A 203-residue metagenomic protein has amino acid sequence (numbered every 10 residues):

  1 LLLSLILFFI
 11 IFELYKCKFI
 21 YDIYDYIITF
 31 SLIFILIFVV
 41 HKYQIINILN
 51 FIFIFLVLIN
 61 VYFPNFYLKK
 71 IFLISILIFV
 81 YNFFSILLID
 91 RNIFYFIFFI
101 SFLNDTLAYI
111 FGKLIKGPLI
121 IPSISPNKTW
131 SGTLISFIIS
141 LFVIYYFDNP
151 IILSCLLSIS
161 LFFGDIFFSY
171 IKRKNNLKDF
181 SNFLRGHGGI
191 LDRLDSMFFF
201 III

Functional and structural regions predicted by a protein language model:
L1-N127, T133-S158: Membrane-embedded alpha-helical bundles of polytopic integral membrane proteins
L103, F163-G164: Residue-level preference for nonpolar/small residues embedded in alpha-helices
T106-K128, F167-G189: Cytosolic, membrane-interface loops and tails of multi-pass inner-membrane proteins
L153-L156, G164-F168: Short amphipathic alpha-helical surface patches that serve as generic macromolecular interface elements
I159-F163, I190-L194: Hydrophobic transmembrane alpha-helical segments of multi-pass transport and channel proteins
R193-I203: Final/C-terminal transmembrane alpha-helix of multipass membrane proteins
